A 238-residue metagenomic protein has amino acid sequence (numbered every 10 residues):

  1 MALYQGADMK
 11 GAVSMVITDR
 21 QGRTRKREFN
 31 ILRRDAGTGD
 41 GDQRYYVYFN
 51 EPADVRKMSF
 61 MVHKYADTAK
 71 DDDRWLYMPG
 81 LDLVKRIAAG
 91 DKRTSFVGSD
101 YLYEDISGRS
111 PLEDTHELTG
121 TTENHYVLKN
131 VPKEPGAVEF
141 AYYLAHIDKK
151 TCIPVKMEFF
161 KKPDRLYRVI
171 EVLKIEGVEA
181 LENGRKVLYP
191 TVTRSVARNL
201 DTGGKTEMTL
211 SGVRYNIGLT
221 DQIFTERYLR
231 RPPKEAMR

Functional and structural regions predicted by a protein language model:
A2-G80: N-terminal mature ectodomain segment of secretory-pathway/periplasmic proteins
Q5, D40, T68, T121-E123 (+2 more regions): Short strand-connecting beta-turns/loops that link adjacent beta-strands
M15-G22, P52-D54, A66, S95-G98 (+5 more regions): Mature-chain termini and adjacent capping regions
L32-A36, Y65, T119, D148 (+1 more regions): Short beta-strand micro-motifs enriched in acidic
D35-Q43, L118-H125, R185-L188: Short, ordered beta-strand-loop transition motifs
N50, M61, D73-Y77, L83-E113 (+1 more regions): Gly/Pro-enriched, hydrophobic low-complexity segments that function as extracytoplasmic propeptides/linkers
L112-T121, R238: Long, terminal "pre-/pro-" and other extracytoplasmic accessory regions that lie outside the mature folded/catalytic
G218-R238: Gram-negative outer-membrane assembly/targeting C-terminal domains
